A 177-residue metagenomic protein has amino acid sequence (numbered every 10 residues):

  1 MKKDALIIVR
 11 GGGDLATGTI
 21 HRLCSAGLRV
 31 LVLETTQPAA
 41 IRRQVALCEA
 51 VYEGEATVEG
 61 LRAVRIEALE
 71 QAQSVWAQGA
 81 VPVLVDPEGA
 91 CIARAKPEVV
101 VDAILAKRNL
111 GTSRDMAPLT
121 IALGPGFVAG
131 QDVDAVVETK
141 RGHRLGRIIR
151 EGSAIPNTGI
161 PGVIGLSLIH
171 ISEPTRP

Functional and structural regions predicted by a protein language model:
K2-E151: Buried, small/hydrophobic-residue-enriched core segments of structured protein domains
G146-S167: Anionic-ligand binding region
I169-P177: Residue-level detector of conserved catalytic or cofactor/ligand-binding positions in enzyme active sites
